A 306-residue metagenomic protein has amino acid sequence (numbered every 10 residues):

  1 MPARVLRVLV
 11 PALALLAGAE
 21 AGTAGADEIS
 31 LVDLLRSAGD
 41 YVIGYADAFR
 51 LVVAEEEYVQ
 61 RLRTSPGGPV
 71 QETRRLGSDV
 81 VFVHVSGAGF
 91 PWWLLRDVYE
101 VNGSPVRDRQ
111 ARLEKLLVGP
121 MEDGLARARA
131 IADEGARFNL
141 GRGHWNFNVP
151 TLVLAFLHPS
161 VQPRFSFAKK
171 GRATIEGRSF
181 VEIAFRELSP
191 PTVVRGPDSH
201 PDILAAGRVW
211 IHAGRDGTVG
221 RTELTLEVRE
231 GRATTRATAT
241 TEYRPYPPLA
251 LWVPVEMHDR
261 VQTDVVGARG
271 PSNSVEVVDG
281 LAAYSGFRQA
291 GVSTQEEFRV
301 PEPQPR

Functional and structural regions predicted by a protein language model:
M1-V5: N-terminal secretory signal peptides that target proteins for export/translocation
R7-E20: Bacterial N-terminal signal peptides
G25-A206, G214-G220, L226-A237, Y246-V253 (+1 more regions): Structured extracytoplasmic
